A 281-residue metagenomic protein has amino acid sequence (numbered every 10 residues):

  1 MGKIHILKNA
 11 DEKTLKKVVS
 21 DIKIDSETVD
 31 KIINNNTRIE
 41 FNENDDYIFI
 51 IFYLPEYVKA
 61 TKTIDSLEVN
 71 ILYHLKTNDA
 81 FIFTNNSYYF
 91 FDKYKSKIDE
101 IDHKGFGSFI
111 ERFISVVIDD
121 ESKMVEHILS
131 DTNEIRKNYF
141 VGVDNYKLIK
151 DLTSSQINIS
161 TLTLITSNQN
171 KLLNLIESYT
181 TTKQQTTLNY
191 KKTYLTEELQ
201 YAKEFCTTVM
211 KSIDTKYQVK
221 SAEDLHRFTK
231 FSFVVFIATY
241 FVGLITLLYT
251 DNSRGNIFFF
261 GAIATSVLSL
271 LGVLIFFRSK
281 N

Functional and structural regions predicted by a protein language model:
M1-S178, S279-K280: Peripheral, non-transmembrane regulatory/ligand-interaction domains of membrane transport proteins
G2, D46, E198, D214 (+3 more regions): Generic intrinsically disordered, low-complexity segments enriched for polar/acidic and small residues
A10, A60, A80, A202 (+3 more regions): A sequence-composition feature that detects small, non-aromatic residues
F41-E43, Y88, S221, T250 (+1 more regions): A generic membrane alpha-helix/interface feature
E121, L195, D214, S269-F277: Alpha-helical transmembrane segments
V143-L248: Membrane-associated alpha-helical segments
F231-N281: Alpha-helical transmembrane anchor segments
